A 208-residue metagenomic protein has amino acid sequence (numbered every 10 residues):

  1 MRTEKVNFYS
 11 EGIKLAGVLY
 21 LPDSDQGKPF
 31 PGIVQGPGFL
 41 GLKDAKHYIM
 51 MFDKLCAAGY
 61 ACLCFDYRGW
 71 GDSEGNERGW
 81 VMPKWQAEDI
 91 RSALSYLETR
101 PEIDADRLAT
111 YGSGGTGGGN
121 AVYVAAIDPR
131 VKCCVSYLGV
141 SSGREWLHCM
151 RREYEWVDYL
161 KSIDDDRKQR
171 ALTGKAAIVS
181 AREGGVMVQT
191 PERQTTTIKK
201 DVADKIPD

Functional and structural regions predicted by a protein language model:
M1-K28: N-terminal cap/lid segment of alpha/beta-hydrolase-fold proteins
K28-G38: Short beta-strand element of the alpha/beta-hydrolase
L40-D53, Y67: The serine-hydrolase catalytic nucleophile loop
A45-H47, S73-R78: Conserved catalytic-core motifs of eukaryotic protein kinase domains, centered on the activation segment
K54-E74: Conserved alpha/beta-hydrolase
W80-P101: Alpha/beta-hydrolase active-site loop
E102-G115: Alpha/beta-hydrolase fold nucleophile elbow
V122-D204: Alpha/beta-hydrolase-fold enzymes
